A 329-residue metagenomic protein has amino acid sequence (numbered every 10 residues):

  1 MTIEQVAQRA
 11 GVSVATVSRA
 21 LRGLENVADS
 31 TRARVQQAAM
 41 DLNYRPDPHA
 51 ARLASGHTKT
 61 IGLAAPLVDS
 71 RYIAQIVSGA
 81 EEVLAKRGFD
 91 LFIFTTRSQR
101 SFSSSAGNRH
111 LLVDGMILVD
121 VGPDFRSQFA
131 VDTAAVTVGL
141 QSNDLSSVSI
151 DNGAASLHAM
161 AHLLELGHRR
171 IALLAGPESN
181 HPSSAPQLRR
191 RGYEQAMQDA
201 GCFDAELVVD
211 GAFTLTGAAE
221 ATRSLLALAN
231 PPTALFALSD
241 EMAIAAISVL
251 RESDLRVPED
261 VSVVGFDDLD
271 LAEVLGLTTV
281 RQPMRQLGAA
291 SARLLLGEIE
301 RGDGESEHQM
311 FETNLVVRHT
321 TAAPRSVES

Functional and structural regions predicted by a protein language model:
M1-K59, R325-E328: N-terminal helix-turn-helix DNA-binding module of bacterial transcription factors
S13, K59, D114, R169-I171 (+1 more regions): Short acidic/polar active-site loop segments enriched in Thr and Asp
T16, A54-L67, H162, R170-S179: Short beta-strand segments enriched in small/hydrophobic residues
L24, G56, S101, F125 (+3 more regions): Generic structural signal for helix capping and beta-alpha/helix-loop junctions
R32, V77-S78, R190: Short amphipathic alpha-helical segment that frequently serves as the phosphate-/nucleotide-binding helix
D41, E82-R87, T133-T137, Q141-S329: Bacterial carbohydrate/catabolite-sensing allosteric modules
P48, T60-A161: Alpha-helical recognition/docking segments in bacterial nutrient-uptake and carbohydrate-utilization systems
